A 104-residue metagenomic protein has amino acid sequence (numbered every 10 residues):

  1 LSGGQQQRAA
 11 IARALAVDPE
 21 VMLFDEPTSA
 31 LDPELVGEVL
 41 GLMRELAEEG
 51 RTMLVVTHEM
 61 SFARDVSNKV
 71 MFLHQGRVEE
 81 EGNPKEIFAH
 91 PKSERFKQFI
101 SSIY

Functional and structural regions predicted by a protein language model:
V17, E49: Conserved signature/switch motifs of ABC ATPase nucleotide-binding domains
M22-D25: Catalytic Walker B motif of ABC-type/P-loop ATPase nucleotide-binding domains
P33-L35: Helix N-cap at the start of a conserved alpha-helix in ABC-type nucleotide-binding domains
T57-H58: H-loop/switch region of ABC-family ATPase nucleotide-binding domains
A63-D65: A short, surface-exposed alpha-helical micro-motif characterized by mixed small hydrophobic and charged/polar residues
E81-G82: ABC ATPase "signature
